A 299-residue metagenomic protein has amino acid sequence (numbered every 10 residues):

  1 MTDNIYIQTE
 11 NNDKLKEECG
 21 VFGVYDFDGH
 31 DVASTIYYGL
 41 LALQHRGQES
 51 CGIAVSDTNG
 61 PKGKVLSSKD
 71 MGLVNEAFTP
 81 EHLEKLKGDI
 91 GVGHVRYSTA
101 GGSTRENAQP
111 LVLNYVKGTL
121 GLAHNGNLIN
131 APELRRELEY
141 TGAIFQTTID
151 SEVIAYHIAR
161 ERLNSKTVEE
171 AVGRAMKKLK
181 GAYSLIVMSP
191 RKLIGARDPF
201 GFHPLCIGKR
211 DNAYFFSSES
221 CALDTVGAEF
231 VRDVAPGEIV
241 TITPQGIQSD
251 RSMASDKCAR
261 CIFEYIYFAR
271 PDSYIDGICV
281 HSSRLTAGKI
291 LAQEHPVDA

Functional and structural regions predicted by a protein language model:
M1-P236, T241-A299: Conserved short alpha-helical segments that host acidic/polar catalytic motifs at enzyme active sites
